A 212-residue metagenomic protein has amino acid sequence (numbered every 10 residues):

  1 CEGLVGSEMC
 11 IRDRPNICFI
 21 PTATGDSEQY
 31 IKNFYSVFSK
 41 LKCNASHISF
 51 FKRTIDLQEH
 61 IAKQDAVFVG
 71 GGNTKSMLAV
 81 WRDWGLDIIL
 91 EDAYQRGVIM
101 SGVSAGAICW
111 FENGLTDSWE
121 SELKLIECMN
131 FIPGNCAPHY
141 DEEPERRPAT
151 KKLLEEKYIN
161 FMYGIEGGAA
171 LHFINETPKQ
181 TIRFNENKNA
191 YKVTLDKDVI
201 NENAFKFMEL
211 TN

Functional and structural regions predicted by a protein language model:
C1-G6, C10-I11: Single conserved hydrophobic/aromatic residue that forms the stacking wall/gate of nucleotide- or nucleobase-binding
R12-N16: Nucleotide donor/acceptor-binding cores
G25-Q29, P144: Short, charged/polar "capping" segments at the starts of alpha-helices and the immediately preceding loops
F34-A45: Short helix-loop-beta junction
H47-I99: Flexible gly/pro-rich beta->alpha loop and the following alpha-helix that scaffold active-site loops
L78-R147: Class I SAM-dependent methyltransferase SAM-binding "motif I" and its flanking Rossmann-like core
F131, C136-R183: Conserved anion/nucleotide-ligand pocket segment
T181-N212: A conserved C-terminal secondary-structure "cap"
